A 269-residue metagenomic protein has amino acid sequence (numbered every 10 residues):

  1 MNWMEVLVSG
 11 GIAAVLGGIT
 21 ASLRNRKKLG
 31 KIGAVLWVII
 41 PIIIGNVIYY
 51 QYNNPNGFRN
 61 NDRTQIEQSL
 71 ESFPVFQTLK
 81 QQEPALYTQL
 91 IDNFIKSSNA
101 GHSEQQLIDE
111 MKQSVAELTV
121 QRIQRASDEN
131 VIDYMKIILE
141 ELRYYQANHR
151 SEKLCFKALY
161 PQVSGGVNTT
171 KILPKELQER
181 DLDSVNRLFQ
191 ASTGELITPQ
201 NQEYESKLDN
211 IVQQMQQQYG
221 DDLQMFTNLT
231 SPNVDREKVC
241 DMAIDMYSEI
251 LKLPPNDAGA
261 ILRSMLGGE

Functional and structural regions predicted by a protein language model:
M1-A21: Membrane-embedded alpha-helical segments of integral membrane proteins
T20-N25, Y49, N53: Membrane-water interface at transmembrane helix exits
R24-I32: Membrane-interface helix-boundary motifs at transmembrane edges
I32-Q162: N-terminal Sec/ER secretory leader and immediately downstream segment of secreted/extracellular precursors
E67-L70, Q77-K80, T88-I95, I108 (+10 more regions): Residue-level detector of alpha-helical secondary structure
R143-T230: Extended amphipathic alpha-helical interaction segments
D222-E269: A cross-kingdom marker for long, charged
